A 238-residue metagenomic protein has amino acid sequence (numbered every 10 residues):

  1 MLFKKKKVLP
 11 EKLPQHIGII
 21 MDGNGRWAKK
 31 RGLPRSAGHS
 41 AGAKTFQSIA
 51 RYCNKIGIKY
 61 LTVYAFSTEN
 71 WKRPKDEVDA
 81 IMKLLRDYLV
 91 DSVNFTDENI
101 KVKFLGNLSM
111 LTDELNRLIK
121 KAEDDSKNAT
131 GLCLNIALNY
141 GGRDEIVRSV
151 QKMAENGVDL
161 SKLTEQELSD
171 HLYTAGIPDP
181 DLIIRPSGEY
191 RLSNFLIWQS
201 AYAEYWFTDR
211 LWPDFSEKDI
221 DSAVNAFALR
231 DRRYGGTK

Functional and structural regions predicted by a protein language model:
M1-K238: Flexible, compositionally biased loop and terminal segments
